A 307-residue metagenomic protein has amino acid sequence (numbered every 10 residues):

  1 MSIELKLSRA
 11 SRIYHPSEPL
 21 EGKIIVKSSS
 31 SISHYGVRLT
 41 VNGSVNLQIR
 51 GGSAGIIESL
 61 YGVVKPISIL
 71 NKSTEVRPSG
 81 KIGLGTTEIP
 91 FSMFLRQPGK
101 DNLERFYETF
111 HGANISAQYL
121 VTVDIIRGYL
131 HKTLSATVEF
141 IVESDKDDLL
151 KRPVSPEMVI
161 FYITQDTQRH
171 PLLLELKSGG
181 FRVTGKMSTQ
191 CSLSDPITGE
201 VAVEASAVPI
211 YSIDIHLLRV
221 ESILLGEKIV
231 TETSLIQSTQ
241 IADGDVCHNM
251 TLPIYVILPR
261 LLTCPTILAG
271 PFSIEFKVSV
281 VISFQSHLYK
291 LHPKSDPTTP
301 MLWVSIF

Functional and structural regions predicted by a protein language model:
M1-F307: C-terminal beta-sandwich interaction modules and adjacent acidic, Ser/Thr/Pro/Gly-rich low-complexity tails used
